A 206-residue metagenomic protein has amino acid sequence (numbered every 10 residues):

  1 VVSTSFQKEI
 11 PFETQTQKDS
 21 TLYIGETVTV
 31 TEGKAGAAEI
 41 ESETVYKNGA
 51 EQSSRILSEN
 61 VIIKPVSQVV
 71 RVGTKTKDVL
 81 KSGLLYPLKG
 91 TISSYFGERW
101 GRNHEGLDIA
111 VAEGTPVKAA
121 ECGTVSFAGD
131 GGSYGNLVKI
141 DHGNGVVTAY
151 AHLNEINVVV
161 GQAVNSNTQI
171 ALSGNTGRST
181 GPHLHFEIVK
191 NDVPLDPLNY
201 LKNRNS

Functional and structural regions predicted by a protein language model:
V1-G83: Membrane-proximal envelope biogenesis segments
V79-S206: Catalytic cores of peptidoglycan-degrading enzymes
